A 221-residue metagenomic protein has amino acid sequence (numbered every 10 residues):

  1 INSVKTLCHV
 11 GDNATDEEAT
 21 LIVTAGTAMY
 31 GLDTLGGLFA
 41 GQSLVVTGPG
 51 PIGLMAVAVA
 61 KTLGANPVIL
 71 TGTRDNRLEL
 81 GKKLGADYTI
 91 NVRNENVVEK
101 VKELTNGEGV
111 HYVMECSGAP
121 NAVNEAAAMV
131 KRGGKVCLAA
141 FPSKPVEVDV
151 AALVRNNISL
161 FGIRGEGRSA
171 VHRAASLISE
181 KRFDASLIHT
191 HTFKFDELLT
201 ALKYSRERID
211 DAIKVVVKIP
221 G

Functional and structural regions predicted by a protein language model:
I1-L7: Glycine-rich phosphate/adenylate-binding loop and adjacent beta-alpha elements of nucleotide- or dinucleotide-binding
L7-C8, V45, I69, K135-C137 (+2 more regions): Structural detector of well-ordered beta-strand residues that form the stable sheet scaffold of enzyme domains
D12-E95, E99: Mid-domain Rossmann-like dinucleotide-binding core that forms the NAD(H)/NADP(H) cofactor-binding site
T20, V45-P49, L70-T71, I90 (+4 more regions): Glycine- and other small-residue-rich loops at beta-strand/loop junctions that grip anionic moieties
G36-A40, L63, E79-S159, L199 (+2 more regions): Glycine-rich cofactor phosphate-binding loops and adjacent beta1-alpha1 units of small-molecule cofactor enzyme domains
T73-R74, P142, E166: Residues in the short beta-alpha loop(s) of Rossmann-like NAD(P)-binding domains
N124-A128, V171-G221: C-terminal hydrophobic helical "lid"/dimerization subdomain of Rossmann-like NAD(P)H-dependent oxidoreductases
K135-C137, V148-I188: Rossmann-fold dehydrogenase core element
